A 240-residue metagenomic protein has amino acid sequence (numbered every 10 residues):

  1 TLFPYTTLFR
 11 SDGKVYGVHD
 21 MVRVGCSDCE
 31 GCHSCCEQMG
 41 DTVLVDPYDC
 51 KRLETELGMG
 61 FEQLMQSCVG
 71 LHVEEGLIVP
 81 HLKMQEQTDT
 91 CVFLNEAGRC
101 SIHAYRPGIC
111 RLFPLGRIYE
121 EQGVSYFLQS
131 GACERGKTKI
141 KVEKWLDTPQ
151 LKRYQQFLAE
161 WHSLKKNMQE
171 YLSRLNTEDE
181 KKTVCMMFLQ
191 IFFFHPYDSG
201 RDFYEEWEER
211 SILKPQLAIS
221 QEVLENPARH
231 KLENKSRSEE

Functional and structural regions predicted by a protein language model:
T1-L8: Short, small-residue-biased leader/transition segments that mark boundaries at the very start of proteins
F9-K235: Hydrophobic scaffolds flanking metal-cofactor catalytic centers in soluble metalloenzymes
